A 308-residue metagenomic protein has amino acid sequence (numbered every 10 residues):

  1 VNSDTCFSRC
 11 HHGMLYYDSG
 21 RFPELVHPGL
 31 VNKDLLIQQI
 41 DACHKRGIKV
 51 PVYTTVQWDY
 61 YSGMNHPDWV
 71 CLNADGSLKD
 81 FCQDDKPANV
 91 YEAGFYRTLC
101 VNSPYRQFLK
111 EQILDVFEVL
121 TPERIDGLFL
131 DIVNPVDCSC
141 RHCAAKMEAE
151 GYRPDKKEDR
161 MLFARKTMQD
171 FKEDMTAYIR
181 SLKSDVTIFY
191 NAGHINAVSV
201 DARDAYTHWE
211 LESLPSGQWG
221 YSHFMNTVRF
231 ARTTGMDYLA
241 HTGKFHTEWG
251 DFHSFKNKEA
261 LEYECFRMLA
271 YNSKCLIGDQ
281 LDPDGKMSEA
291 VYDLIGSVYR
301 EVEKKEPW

Functional and structural regions predicted by a protein language model:
V1-Q38, W58-D80, L120-T121, D137 (+2 more regions): Aromatic-lined carbohydrate-binding/catalytic grooves of carbohydrate-active enzymes
V1-T5, L109-S139, L276: Short acidic catalytic loops
S3, V52-V56, D131-I132, A192 (+2 more regions): Glycine-rich, histidine-containing beta strand-loop boundary motifs that form or position
F7, Y16-R21, Y61, D126 (+2 more regions): Hydrophobic targeting/anchoring helices
N32, L36, L109, F224 (+1 more regions): Amphipathic coiled-coil/heptad-repeat helices and related helical stalk/stem segments that mediate oligomerization
L36, I40, V52, V56-L120 (+2 more regions): Active-site-adjacent "subsite" loops/lids of carbohydrate-active enzymes
I37-H44, K49, R180, R232 (+1 more regions): Anion (oxyanion) recognition and catalysis
Q57-W69, I125, L130-A164, M168 (+2 more regions): Aromatic- and carboxylate-enriched substrate-binding clefts and catalytic-loop regions of carbohydrate-active enzymes
